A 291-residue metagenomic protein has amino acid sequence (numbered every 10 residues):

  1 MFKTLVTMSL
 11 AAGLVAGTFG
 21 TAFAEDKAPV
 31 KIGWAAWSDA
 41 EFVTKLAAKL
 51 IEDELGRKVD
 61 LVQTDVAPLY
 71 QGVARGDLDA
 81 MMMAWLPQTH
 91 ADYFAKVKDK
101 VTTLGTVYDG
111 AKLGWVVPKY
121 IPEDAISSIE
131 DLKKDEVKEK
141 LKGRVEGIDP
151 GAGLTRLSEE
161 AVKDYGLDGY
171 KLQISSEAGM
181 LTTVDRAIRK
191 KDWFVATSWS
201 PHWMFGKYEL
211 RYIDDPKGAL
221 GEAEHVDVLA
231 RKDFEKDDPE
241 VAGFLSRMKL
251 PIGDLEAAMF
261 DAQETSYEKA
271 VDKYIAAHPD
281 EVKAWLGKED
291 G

Functional and structural regions predicted by a protein language model:
A22-I32, K134-K142, E281-G291: Immediate post-signal peptide segment of exported/extracytoplasmic ligand-binding proteins
E25-D39, R57-V62, K142-E146, L245: Short, well-ordered beta-strand elements
W37-S38, K58-G72, L172-T183: Short helix-initiation/N-cap motifs at beta->coil->alpha
E41, L154-R189, A223-H225, E240 (+1 more regions): An extracytoplasmic/periplasmic, membrane-proximal ligand-sensing/linker region
A47-G56, D131, E136-K171: Ligand-binding cleft/hinge of the Venus flytrap
M82-V97, R186-R211: A ligand-binding cleft/hinge motif common to bilobed small-molecule-binding domains
D99-I148: A conserved helix-loop-strand patch within extracytoplasmic ligand-binding domains of the periplasmic binding
L113-E123, E224-D237: A bilobed periplasmic-binding-protein/Venus flytrap-type ligand-binding module shared by bacterial periplasmic
